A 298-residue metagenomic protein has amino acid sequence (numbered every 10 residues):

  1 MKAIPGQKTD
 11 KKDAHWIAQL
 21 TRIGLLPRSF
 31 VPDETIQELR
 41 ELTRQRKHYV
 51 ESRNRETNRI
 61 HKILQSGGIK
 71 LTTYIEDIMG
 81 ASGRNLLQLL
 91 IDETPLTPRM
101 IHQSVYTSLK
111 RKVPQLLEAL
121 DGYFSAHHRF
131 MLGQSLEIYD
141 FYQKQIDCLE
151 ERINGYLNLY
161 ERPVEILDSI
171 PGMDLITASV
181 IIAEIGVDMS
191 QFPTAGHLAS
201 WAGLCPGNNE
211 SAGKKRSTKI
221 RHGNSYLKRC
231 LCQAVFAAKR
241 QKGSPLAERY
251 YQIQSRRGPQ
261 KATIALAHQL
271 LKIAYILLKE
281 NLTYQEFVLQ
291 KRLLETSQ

Functional and structural regions predicted by a protein language model:
M1-Q298: A detector of single, family-specific signature residues that are central to catalytic or substrate-handling motifs
